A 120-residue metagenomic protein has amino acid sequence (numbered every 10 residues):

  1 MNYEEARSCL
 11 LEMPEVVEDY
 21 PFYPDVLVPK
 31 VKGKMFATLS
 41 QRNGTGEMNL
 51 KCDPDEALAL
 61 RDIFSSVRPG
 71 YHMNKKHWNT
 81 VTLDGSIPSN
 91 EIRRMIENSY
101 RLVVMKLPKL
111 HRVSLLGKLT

Functional and structural regions predicted by a protein language model:
M1-T120: Charge-dense, helix-prone N-terminal extensions
